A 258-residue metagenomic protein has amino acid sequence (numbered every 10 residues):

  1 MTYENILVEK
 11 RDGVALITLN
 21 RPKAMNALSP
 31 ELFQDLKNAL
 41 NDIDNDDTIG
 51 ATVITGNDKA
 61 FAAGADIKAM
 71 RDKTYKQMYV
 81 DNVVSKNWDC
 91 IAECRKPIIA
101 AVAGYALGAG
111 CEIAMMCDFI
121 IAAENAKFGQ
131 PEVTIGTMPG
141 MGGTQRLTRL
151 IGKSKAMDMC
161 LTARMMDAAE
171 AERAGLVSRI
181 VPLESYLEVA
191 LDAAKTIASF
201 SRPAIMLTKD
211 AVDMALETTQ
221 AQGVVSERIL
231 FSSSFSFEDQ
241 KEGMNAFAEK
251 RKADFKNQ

Functional and structural regions predicted by a protein language model:
M1-N57, D89, M165: Conserved CoA-thioester-binding segment of acyl-CoA-metabolizing enzymes
M1-Y3, N245-Q258: Terminal low-complexity tails and localization/encapsulation signals of metabolic enzymes
I17, R21, L36, I54 (+5 more regions): Terminal peptide-recognition signature
E31, D35, V83, C90 (+4 more regions): Charged catalytic carboxylate motif
N38, N45-T48, G56-E93, A106 (+2 more regions): Glycine- (often His-adjacent) and acidic-residue-rich active-site loop that binds/positions the CoA thioester
A92-P203, S232-S233, F237, E242-N245 (+1 more regions): Crotonase-fold acyl-CoA enzyme core
M159-A163, T208-V212, E227, F247: Short alpha-helical scaffolding segments that buttress acidic/His motifs in well-ordered protein cores
